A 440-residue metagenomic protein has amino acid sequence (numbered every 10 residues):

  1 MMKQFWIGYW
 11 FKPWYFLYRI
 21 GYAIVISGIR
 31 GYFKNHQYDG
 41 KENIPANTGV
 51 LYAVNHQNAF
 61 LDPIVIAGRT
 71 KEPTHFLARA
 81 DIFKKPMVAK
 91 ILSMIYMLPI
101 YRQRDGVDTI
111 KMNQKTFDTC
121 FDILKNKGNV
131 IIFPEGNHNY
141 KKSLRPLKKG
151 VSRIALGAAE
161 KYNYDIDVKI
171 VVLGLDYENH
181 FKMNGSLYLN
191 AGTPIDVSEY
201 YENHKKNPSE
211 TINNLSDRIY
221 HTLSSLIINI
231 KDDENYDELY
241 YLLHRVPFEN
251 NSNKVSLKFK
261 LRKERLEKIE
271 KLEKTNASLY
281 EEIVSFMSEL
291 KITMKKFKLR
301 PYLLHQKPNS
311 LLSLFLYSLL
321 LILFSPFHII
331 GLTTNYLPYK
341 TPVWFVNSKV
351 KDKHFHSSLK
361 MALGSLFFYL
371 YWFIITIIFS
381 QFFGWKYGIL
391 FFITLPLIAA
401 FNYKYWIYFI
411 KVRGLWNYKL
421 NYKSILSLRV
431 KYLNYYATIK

Functional and structural regions predicted by a protein language model:
M1-F16, T293-L319: Compositionally biased, charge-rich terminal segments
M1-M2, I100, A191, Y220-L223: Intrinsic structural disorder
Q4, P247, K258, K431-T438: Intrinsic disorder/low-structure terminal segments
F11-V25, R30-E210, H328-K440: Soluble catalytic domains of membrane acyltransferases
F16, M87, T119, E199 (+7 more regions): Exposed alpha-helical structural elements
E210, D217, H221-L303: Long, charge-rich alpha-helical interaction segments
R300, K307-S348: Core alpha-helical transmembrane segments of integral membrane proteins
